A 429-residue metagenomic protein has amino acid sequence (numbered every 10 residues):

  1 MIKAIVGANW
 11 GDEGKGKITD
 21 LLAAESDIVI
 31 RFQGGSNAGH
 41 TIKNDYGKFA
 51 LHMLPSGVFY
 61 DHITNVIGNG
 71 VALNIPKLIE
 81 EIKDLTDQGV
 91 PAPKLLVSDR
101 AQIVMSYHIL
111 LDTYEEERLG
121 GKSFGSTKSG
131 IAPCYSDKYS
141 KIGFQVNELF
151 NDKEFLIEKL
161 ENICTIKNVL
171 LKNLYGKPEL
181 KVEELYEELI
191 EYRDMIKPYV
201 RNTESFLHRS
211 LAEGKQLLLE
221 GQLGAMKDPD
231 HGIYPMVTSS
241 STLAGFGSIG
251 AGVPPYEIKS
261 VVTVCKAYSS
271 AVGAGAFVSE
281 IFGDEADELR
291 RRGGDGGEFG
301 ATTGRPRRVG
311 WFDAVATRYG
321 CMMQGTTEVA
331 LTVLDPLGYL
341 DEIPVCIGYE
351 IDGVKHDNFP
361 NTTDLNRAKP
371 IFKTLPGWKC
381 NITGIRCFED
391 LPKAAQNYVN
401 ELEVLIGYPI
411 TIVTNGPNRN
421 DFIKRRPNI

Functional and structural regions predicted by a protein language model:
M1-I429: Non-transmembrane, aqueous-exposed alpha-helical and coiled segments at domain scale
